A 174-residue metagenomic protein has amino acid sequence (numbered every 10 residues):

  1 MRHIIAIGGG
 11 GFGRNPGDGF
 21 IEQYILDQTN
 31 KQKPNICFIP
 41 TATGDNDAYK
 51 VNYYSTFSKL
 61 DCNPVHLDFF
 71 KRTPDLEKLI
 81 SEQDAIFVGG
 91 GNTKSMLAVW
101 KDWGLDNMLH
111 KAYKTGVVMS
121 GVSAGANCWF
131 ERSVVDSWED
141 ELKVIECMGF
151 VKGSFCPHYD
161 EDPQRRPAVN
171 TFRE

Functional and structural regions predicted by a protein language model:
M1-A85, G89: N-terminal beta1-alpha1 cap of cysteine-dependent amidohydrolase-like domains
H3, L97-V99, L105-P167: Class I SAM-dependent methyltransferase SAM-binding "motif I" and its flanking Rossmann-like core
G10, G90-K94, G125: Short glycine-rich anion-binding loops that position phosphate/pyrophosphate groups of nucleotides and phosphorylated
G17-D18, Y49-K50, K101, R165-A168: Residues at alpha-helix caps and immediate loop-helix transition turns in enzyme cores, especially N- and C-cap
G19-F20, N52, I80, W100-N107 (+1 more regions): Charged helix-capping and loop-helix junction motifs
T56-K59, E146-M148, E174: Short, conserved catalytic or adaptor-binding loops enriched in Gly and charged residues
E77-D102, L109-H110: Catalytic-core segments of thiol-dependent peptidases
A168-E174: A conserved acidic, glycine/proline-rich C-terminal tail/linker
